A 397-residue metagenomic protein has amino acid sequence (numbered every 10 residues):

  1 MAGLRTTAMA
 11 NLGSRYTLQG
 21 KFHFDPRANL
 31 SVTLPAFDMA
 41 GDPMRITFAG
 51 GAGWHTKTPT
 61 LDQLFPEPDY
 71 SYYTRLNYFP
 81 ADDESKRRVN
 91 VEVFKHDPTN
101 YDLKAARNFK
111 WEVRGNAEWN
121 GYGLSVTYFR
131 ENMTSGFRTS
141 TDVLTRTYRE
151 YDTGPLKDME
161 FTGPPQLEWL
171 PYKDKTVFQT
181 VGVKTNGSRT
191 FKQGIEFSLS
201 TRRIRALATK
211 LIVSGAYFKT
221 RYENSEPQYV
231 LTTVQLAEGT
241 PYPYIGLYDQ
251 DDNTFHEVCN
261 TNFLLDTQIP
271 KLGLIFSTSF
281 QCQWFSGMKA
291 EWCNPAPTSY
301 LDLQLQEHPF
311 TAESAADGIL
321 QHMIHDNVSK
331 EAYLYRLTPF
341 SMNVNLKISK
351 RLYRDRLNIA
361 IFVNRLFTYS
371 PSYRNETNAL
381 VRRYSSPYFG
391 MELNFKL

Functional and structural regions predicted by a protein language model:
M1-G123, T127-E131: Structural signature of Gram-negative outer-membrane beta-barrels, strongest in the C-terminal barrel of TonB-dependent
A2-L4, P26, M44-G50, L124-V126 (+6 more regions): Transmembrane beta-strands of outer-membrane beta-barrel proteins
L4-S14, V32-L34, A52-T58, W119-G121 (+10 more regions): Transmembrane beta-strands of outer-membrane beta-barrel pores
M9-S14, T33, E92-T99, T176-K184 (+4 more regions): Extracytoplasmic loops and strand-loop junctions of Gram-negative outer membrane beta-barrel proteins
L12-G20, L61-E67, F137-V143, Y222-V230 (+2 more regions): Outer-membrane beta-barrel translocator domains and adjoining extracellular loop/strand segments of Gram-negative
G20-P26, R107-W111, E118, R189-I195 (+4 more regions): Residues that define the transmembrane beta-barrel architecture of outer-membrane proteins
A40, T56, M133, T141 (+3 more regions): C-terminal beta-signal and adjacent terminal beta-strands/loops of Gram-negative outer-membrane beta-barrel proteins
Y151-N294: Gram-negative outer-membrane beta-barrel transporters
